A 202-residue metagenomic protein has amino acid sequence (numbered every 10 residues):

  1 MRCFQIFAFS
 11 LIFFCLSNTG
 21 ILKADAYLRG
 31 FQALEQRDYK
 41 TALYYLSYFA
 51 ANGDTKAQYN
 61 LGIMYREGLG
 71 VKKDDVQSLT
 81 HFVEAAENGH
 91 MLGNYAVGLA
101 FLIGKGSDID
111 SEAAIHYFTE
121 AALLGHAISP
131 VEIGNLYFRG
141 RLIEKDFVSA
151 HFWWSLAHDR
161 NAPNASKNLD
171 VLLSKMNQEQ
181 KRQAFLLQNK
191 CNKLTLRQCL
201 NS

Functional and structural regions predicted by a protein language model:
F7-S17: Bacterial N-terminal signal peptides
G20-Y48, L200: N-terminal leader/linker segments that initiate helical-solenoid repeat arrays
A26-A33, Y48-F49, N60-E67, N94-I103 (+2 more regions): Hydrophobic face of amphipathic alpha-helices that form TPR/SEL1-like repeat modules and related alpha-solenoid
R37-D38, A51-D54, E67-L69, D74 (+7 more regions): Short helix-capping/linker turns of helical repeat alpha-solenoids
P163-S202: Terminal, low-structured helical/coil segments at or just beyond the last alpha-helical repeat
